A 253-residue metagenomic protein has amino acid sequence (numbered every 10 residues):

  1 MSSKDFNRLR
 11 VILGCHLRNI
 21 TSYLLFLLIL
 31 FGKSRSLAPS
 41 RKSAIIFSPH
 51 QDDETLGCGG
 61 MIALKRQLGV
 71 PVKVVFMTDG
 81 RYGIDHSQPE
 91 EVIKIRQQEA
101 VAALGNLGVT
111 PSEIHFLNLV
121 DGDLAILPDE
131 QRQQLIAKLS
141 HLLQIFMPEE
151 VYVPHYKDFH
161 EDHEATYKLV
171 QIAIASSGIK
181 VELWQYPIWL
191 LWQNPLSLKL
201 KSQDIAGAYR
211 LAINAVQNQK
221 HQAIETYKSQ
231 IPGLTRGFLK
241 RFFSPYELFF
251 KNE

Functional and structural regions predicted by a protein language model:
S2-Q185, N218, Q222-T226, G233 (+1 more regions): Active-site beta-strand->loop->alpha-helix modules in alpha/beta enzyme cores, enriched in Gly/His/Asp(Glu)
S177-L200: Short, flexible loop segments at boundaries between secondary-structure elements
L183, L211, L248-F249: Well-ordered beta-strand positions enriched in small/hydrophobic/aromatic, beta-favoring residues
P195-R236: A conserved mid-domain beta-alpha-beta active-site/ligand-binding segment of alpha/beta enzyme cores
F243-E253: Short, basic/aromatic-enriched C-terminal tail that caps enzymatic domains
